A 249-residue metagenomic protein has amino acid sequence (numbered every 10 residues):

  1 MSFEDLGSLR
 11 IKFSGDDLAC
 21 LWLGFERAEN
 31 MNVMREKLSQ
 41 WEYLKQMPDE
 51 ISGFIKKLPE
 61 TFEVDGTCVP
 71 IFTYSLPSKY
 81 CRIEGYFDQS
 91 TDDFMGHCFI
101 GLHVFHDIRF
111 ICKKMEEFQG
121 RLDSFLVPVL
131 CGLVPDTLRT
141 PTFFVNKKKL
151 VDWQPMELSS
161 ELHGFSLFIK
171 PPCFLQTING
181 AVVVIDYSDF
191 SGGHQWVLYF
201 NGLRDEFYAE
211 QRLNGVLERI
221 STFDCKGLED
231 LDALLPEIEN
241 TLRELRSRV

Functional and structural regions predicted by a protein language model:
S2-Y74, P128-G193: Negatively charged, low-complexity tracts enriched in Asp/Glu with abundant Ser/Thr
L9-I11, L21, D107-L150, G215-V249: Mixed-charge, Lys/Arg-enriched low-complexity segments
K79-R121, D189-A233: Intrinsically disordered, low-complexity regulatory segments enriched in Ser/Thr/Pro and charged residues
